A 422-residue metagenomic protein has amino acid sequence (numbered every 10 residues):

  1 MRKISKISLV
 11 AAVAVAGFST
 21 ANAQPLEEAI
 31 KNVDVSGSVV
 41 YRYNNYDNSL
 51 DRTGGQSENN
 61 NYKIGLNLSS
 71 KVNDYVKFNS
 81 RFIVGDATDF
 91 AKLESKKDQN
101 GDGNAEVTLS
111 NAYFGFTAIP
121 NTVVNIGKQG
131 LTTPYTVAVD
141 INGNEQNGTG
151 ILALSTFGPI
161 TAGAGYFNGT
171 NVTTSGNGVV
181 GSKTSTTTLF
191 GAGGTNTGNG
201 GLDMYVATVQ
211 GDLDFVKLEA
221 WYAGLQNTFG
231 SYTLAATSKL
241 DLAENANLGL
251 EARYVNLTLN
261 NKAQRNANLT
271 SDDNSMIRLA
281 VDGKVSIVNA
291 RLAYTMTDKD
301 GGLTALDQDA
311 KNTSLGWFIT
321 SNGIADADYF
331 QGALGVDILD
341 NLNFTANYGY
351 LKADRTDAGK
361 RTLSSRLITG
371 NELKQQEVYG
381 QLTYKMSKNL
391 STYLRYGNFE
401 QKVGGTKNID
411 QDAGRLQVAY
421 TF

Functional and structural regions predicted by a protein language model:
R2-L131, I151-F157, G211, T237-A246 (+5 more regions): Beta-barrel outer-membrane channel/assembly domains of diderm bacteria
A11, A220-A223, V281: Conserved catalytic-core segments centered on acid/base and nucleophilic motifs
Y46-L50, T88-K92, Y135-A138, N171-G176 (+5 more regions): Outer-membrane beta-barrel proteins
D51, F90-N111, I119-Q226, L303-A325 (+1 more regions): Surface-exposed coil loops of outer-membrane beta-barrel proteins
D51-N60, G101-E106, D140-E145, K183 (+8 more regions): Replace "Gram-negative outer membrane beta-barrel proteins" with "bacterial and organellar outer membrane beta-barrel
A153, G230-T233: Conserved strand-to-helix beginnings and helix N-cap segments that scaffold or border functional pockets
D212, A235-R361: Detector for outer-membrane/organellar transmembrane beta-barrel domains, recognizing the amphipathic beta-strand
E219, G230, F344-A346: Catalytic grooves of carbohydrate-active enzymes
